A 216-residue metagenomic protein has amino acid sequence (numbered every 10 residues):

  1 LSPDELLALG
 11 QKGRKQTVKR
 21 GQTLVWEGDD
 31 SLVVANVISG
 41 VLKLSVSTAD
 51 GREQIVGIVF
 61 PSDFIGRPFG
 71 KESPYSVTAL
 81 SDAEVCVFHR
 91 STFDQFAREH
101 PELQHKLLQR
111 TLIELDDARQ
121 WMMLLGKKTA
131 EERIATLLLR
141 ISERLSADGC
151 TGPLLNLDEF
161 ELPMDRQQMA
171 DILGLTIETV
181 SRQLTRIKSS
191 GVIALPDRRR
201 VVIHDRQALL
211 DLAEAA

Functional and structural regions predicted by a protein language model:
L1-R20, D63-I65, G70: Cyclic nucleotide-binding regulatory module and flanking cytosolic helices
L7-A8, L24-G28, L154: Short loop/turn motifs at secondary-structure junctions and domain boundaries
Q22-D82: Cyclic nucleotide-binding regulatory domains
V34, I58, V87, P163 (+1 more regions): Short aromatic/basic micro-patch
G57-Q120: Cyclic-nucleotide recognition modules
R98, E102-T176: Polybasic "coupling" helices that flank or enter modular domains
E143-A216: Phosphate-/nucleic-acid-contacting segments
